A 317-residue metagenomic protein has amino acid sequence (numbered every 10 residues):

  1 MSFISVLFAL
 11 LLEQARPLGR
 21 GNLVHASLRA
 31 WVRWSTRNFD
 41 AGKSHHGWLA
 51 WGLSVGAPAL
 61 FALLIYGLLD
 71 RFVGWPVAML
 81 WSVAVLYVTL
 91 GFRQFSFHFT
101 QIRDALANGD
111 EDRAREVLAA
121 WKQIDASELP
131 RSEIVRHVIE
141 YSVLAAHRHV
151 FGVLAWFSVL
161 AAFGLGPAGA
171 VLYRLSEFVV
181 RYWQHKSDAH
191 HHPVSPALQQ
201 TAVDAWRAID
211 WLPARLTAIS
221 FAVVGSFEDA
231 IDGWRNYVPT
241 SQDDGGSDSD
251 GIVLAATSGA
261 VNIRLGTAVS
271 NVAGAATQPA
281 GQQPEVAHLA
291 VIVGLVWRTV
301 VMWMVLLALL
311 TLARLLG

Functional and structural regions predicted by a protein language model:
M1-G317: Hydrophobic N-terminal alpha-helices or hydrophobic patches in metabolic proteins across all domains of life
